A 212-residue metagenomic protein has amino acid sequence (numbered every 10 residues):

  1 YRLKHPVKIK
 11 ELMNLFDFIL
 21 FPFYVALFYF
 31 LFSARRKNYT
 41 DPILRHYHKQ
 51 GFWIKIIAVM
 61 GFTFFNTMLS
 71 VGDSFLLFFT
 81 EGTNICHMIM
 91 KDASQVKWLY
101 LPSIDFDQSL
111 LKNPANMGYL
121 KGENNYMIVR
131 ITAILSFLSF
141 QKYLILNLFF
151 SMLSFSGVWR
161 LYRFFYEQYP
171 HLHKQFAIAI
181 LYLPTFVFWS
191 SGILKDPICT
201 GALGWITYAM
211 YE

Functional and structural regions predicted by a protein language model:
V7-M60: Start-transfer (signal-anchor) and selected internal transmembrane alpha helices of multi-pass inner/ER membrane
F28, R160-R163, T200-E212: Specific aromatic-rich, kink-prone transmembrane helix
F30-A34, I134, I145-Q168: Transmembrane-helix motifs of polytopic, lipid-linked glycan transferases
I43-L44, K142-L144, Y169-F176: Membrane-helix interface segments
N66-E81, M90-Q108, Y119-I131: Extracytoplasmic catalytic/substrate-binding loops of multi-pass membrane glycan-assembly enzymes
Y119-R130, L138-S156: Loop-to-helix entry region of an early transmembrane alpha helix in multi-pass inner-membrane enzymes
A177-L183: Transmembrane and membrane-interface helices of multi-pass, inner-membrane envelope-modifying transferases
G192-K195: Short acidic/glycine- and proline-prone juxtamembrane loop motifs at membrane-interface regions of multi-pass membrane
